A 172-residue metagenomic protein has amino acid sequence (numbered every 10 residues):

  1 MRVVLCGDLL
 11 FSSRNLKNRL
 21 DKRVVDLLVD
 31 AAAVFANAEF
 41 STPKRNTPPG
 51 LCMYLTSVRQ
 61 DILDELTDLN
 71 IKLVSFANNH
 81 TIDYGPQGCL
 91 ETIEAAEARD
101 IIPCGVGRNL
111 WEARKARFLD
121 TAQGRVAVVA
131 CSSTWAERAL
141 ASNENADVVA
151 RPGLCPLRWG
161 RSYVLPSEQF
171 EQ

Functional and structural regions predicted by a protein language model:
M1-Q172: Acidic, metal/ion-coordinating pockets
